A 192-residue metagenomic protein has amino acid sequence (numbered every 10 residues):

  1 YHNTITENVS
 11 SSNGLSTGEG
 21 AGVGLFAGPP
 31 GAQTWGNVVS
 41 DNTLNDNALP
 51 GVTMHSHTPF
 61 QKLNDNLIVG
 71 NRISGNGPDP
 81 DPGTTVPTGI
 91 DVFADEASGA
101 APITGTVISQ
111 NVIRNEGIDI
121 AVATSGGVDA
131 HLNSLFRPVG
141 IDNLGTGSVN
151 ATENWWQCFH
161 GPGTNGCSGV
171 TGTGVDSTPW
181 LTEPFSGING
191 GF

Functional and structural regions predicted by a protein language model:
Y1, A21, W35, P50-V52 (+8 more regions): The right-handed parallel beta-helix/beta-solenoid scaffold, focusing on the short coil/turn and N-cap positions
N3-I5, Q33, N42, V52 (+7 more regions): Intrinsically disordered/low-complexity terminal segments and short unstructured peptides
I5, P29, Q33-W35, V39 (+9 more regions): Parallel beta-helix/beta-solenoid
V9-N13, R72-G83, R137-G147, C158-G161: Long amphipathic alpha-helical scaffold regions
S11-N13, D41, G75, G99 (+5 more regions): Compositionally biased regions
N13-G31, D46-P59, D81-G99, N115-V122 (+4 more regions): Extracellular beta-strand/beta-solenoid scaffold signature
T85, D142-F192: Functionally critical loop-and-helix segments that line ligand-binding/catalytic clefts of soluble enzyme domains
